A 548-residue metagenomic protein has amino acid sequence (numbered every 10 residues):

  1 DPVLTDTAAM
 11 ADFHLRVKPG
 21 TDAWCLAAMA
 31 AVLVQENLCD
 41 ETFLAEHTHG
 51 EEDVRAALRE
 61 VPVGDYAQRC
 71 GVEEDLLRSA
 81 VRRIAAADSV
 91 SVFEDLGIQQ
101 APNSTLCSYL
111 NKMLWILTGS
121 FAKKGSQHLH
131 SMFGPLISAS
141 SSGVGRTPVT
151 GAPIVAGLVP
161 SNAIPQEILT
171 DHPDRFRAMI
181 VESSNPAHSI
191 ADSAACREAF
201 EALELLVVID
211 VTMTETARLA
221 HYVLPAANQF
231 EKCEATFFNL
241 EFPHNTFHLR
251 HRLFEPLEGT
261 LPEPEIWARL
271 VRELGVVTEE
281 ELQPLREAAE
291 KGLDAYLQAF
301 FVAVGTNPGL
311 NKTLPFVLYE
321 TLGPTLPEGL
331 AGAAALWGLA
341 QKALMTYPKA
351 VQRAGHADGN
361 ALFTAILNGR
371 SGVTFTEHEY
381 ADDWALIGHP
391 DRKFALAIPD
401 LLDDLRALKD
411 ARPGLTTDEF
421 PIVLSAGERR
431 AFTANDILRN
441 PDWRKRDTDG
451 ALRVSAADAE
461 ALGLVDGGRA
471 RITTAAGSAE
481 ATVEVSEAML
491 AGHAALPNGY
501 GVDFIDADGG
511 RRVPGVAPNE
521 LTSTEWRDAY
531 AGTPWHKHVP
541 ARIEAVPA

Functional and structural regions predicted by a protein language model:
V3-A87: Long, well-ordered, tryptophan-enriched scaffold segments
A9-V17, E231-T236, N245-P256: Short beta-alpha connecting loops at secondary-structure transitions that line or flank enzyme active sites
H14-R16, V90, M179, L206 (+1 more regions): Short, well-ordered beta-strand core segments
A23-A27, K112-R218, N228-F238, N245 (+1 more regions): Extended redox/cofactor-interaction regions of prokaryotic respiratory oxidoreductases
E36-V72, L253-G388, R446-T448, G468: N-terminal leader/propeptide and maturation segments of large enzyme subunits in energy/redox metabolism and hydrolases
G50, Q68-V72, D95-P102, G134 (+1 more regions): Conserved short loop/turn motifs at secondary-structure junctions
A57, R78-S91, P165-F176: Glycine-rich phosphate/diphosphate-binding loops that line cofactor/substrate pockets in enzymes
L253, L257-E328, N440-R453, A457-A548: Long, contiguous, secondary-structure-rich segments that constitute the structural scaffold of globular domains
